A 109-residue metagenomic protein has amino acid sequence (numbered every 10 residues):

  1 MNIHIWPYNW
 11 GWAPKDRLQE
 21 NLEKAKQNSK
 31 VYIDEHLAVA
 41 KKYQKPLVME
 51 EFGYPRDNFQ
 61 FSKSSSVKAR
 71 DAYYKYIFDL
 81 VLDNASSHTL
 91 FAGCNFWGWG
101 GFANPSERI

Functional and structural regions predicted by a protein language model:
M1-I109: Substrate-binding clefts and catalytic carboxylate motifs of secreted carbohydrate-active enzymes
